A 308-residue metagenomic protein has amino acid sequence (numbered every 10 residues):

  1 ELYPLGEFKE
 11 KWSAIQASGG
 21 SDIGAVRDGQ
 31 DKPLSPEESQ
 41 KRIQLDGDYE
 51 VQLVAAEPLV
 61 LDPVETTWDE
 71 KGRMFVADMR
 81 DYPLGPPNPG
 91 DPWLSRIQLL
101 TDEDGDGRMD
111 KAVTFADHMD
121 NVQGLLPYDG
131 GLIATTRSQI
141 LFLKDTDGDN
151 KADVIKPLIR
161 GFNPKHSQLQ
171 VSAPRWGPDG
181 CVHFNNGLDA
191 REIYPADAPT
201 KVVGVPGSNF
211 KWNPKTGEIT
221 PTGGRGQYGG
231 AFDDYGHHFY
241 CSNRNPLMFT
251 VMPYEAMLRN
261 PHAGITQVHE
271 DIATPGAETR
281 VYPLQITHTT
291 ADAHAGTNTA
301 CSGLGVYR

Functional and structural regions predicted by a protein language model:
E1-R308: Beta-propeller domains with acidic blade repeats across secreted/periplasmic ectodomains and cytosolic WD/CNH propellers
